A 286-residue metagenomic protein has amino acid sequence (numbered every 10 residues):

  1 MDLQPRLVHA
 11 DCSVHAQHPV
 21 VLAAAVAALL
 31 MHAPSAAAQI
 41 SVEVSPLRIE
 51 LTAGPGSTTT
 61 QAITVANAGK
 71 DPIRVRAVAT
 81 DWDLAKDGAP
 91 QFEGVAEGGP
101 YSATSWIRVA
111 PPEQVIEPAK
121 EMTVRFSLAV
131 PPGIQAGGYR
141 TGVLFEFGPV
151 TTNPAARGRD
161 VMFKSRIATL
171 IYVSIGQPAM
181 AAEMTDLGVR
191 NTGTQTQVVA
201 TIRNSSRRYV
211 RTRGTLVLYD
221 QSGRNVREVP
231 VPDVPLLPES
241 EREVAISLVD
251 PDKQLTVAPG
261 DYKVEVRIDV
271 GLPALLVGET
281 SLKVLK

Functional and structural regions predicted by a protein language model:
H32-P34: N-terminal signal peptide c-region/cleavage motif recognized by signal peptidases
Q39-D71, P111-E113, A182-V199: Beta-sheet-dominated interaction scaffolds and their linkers
I40-P46, G69-F126, R213, D220-V226: Surface-exposed binding patches on compact interaction domains or structured appendages
I63, F126, G137-G148: A short beta-strand micro-motif common to beta-rich folds, especially ectodomain repeats
G69-D71, P132, N204-R208, S222 (+2 more regions): Short, acidic/polar linear motifs in exposed loop/turn regions
Q114-E121, D233-R242, A274: Short proline/glycine- and polar residue-rich coil/turn motifs
A129-Q135, V249-T256: Short, surface-exposed loop/turn segments at beta-strand-coil junctions that are enriched for proline with nearby
Y139, V143, V257-I268: A short tyrosine-centered beta-strand micro-motif
